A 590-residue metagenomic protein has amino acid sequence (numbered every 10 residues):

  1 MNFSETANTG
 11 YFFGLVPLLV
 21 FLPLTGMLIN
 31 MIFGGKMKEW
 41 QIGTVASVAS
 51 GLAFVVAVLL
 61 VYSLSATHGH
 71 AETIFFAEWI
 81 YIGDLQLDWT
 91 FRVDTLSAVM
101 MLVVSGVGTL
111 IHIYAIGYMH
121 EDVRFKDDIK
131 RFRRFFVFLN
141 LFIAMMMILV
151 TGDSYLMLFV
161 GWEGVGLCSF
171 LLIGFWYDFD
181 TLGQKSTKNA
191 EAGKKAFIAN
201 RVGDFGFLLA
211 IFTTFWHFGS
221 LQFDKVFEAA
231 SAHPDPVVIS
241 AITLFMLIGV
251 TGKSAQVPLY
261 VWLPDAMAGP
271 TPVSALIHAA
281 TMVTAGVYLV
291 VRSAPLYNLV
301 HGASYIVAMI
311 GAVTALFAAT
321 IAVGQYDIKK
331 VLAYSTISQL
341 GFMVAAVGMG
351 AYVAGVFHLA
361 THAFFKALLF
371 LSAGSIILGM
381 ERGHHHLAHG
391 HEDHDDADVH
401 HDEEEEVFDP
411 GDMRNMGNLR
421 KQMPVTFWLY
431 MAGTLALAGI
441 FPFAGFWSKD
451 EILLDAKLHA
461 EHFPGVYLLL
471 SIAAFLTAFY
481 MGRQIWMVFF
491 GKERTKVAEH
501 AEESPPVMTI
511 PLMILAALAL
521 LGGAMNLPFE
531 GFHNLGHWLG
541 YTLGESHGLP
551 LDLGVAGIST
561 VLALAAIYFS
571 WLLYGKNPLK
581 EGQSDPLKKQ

Functional and structural regions predicted by a protein language model:
M1-E530, S546-E581: ...captures the hydrophobic TM-helix bundle architecture rather than a specific catalytic motif, and can also fire on
H533-G544: Membrane-proximal cytoplasmic C-terminal regulatory module of class A 7TM GPCRs
Q583-Q590: Short, intrinsically disordered, charge-balanced linker/junction segments flanking boundaries in proteins
